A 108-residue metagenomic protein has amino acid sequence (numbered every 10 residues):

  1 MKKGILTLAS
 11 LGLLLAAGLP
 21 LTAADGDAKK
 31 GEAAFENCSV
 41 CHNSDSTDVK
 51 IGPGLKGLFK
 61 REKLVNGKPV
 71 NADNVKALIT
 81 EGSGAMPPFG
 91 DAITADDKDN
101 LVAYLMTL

Functional and structural regions predicted by a protein language model:
M1-D27, L78, Y104-L108: Post-cleavage N-terminal segment of exported redox proteins
K2-T7, S44, V65-N74, G90-T107: Periplasmic c-type cytochrome electron-transfer domains
A28-A33, N43-A77: Gly/Gly-Pro-rich "capping" loops immediately C-terminal to redox-active cysteine motifs in periplasmic/lumenal
E32-F35, A95: Conserved catalytic core of two-component sensor histidine kinases
C38-C41: Short cysteine clusters
V49-K60, L78-L108: Axial heme c-ligation environment in periplasmic c-type cytochrome domains
